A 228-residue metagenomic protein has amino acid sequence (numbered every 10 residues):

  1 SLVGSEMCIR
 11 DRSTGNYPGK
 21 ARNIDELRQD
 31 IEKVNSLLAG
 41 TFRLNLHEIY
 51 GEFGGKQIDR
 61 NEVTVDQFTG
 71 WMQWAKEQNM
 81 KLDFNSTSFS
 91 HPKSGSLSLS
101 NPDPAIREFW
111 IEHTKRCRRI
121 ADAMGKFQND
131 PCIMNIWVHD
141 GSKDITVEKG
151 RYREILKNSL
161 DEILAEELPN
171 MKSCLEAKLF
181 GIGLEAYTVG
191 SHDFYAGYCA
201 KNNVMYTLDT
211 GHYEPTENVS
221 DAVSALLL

Functional and structural regions predicted by a protein language model:
S1, N16-I49: Catalytic domains of carbohydrate-active enzymes, especially glycoside hydrolases
L2-I9: Short, small-residue-biased leader/transition segments that mark boundaries at the very start of proteins
R10-K20, F53-E62, T146-E148: Short, flexible/disordered intra-domain loops and linkers
G19-Q29, I58-T69: Aromatic- and glycine-enriched glycan-recognition loops and surfaces that form the carbohydrate-binding subsites
A39-K56, K81-N85: Short, well-structured secondary-structure segments
N61-D83, T87, H91-M205: Active-site acidic/histidine proton-transfer and metal-coordination neighborhood in alpha/beta enzyme cores
F180-G181, H212-P215: Short, catalytically relevant binding-site loops at active-site mouths
E214-L228: A short alpha/beta connector and helix-capping loop motif
